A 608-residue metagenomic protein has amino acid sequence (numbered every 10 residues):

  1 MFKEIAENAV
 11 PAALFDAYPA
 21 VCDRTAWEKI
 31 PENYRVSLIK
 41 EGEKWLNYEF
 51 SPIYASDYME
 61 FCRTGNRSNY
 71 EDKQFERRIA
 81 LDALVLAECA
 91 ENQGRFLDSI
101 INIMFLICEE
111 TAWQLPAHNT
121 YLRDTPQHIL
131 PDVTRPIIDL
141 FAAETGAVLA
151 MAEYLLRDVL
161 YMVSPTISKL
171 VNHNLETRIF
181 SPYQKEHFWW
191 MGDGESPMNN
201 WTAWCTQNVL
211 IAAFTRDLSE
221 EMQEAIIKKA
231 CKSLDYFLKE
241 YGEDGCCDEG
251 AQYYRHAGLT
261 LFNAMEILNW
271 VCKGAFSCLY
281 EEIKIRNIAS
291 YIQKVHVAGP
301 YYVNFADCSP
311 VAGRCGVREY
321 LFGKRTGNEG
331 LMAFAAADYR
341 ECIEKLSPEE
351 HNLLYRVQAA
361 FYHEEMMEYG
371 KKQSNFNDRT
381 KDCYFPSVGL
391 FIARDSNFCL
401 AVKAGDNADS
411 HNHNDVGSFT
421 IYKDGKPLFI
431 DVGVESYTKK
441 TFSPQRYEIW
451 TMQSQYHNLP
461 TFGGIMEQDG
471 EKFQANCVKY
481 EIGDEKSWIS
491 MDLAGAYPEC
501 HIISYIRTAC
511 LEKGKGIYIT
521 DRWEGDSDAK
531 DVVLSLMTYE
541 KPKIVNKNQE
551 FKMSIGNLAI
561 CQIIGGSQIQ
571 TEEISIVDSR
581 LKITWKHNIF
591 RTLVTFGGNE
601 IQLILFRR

Functional and structural regions predicted by a protein language model:
M1-S37, F75, A83-C89: Extreme N-terminal leader/anchor segments
A12-F15, G65-R77, C89, P126-A143 (+5 more regions): Solvent-exposed loop and edge beta-strand segments that line ligand/cofactor-binding and catalytic clefts
G42-I53, I100-H118, T166-M191, A225-G245 (+1 more regions): Long, well-ordered core segments of solenoidal/helical folds
D57-T64: An N-terminal structural lobe/cap that precedes and organizes the functional/catalytic core across diverse proteins
A80-G94, E144-V163, C205-E220, L259-G274 (+4 more regions): Well-ordered alpha-helical scaffold segments within catalytic/enzyme domains
N119-L122, A143, Y339-H351, Y437-R608: CBM-like, beta-strand-rich accessory domains located in the C-terminal region of large, secreted polysaccharide-active
H128-Q252, N263, E368-S374: Active-site lining segments of carbohydrate-active enzymes
G258-F429: Carbohydrate-active enzyme catalytic cores, enriched for enzymes that act on polyanionic acidic polysaccharides
